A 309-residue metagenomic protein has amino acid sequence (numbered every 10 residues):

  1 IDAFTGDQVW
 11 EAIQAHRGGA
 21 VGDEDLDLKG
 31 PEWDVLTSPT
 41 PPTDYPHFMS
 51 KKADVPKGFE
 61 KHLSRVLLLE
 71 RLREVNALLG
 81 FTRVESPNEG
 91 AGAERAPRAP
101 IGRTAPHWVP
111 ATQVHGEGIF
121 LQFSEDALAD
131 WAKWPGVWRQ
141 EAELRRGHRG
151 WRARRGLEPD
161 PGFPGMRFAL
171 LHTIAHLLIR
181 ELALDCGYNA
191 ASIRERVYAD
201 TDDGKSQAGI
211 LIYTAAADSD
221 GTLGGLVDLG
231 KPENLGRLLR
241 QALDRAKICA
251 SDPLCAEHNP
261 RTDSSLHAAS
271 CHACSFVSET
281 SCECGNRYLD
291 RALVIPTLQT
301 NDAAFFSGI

Functional and structural regions predicted by a protein language model:
I1-I309: Extended, well-ordered protein cores
